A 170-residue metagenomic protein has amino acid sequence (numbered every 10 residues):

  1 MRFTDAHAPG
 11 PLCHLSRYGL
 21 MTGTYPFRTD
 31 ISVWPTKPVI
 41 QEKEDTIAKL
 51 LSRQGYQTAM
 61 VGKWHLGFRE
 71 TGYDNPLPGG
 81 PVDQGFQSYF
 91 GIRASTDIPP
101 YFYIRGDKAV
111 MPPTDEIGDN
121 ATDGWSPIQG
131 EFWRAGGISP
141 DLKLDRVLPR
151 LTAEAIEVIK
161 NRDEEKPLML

Functional and structural regions predicted by a protein language model:
M1-L170: Formylglycine-dependent sulfatase
